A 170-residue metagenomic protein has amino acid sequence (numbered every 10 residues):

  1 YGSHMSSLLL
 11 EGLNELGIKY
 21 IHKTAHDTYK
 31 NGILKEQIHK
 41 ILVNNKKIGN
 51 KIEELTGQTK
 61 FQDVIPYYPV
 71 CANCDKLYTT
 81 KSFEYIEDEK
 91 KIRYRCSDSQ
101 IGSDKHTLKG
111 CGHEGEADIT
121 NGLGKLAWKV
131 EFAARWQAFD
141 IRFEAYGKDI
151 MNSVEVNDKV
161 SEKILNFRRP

Functional and structural regions predicted by a protein language model:
Y1-G49, N157-I164: N-terminal Rossmann-like or analogous alpha/beta NTP/dinucleotide-binding catalytic cores that position adenine
N44-K47, E54-P170: Alpha-helical recognition segments enriched in aromatics with Gly/Pro capping that present substrate-recognition
